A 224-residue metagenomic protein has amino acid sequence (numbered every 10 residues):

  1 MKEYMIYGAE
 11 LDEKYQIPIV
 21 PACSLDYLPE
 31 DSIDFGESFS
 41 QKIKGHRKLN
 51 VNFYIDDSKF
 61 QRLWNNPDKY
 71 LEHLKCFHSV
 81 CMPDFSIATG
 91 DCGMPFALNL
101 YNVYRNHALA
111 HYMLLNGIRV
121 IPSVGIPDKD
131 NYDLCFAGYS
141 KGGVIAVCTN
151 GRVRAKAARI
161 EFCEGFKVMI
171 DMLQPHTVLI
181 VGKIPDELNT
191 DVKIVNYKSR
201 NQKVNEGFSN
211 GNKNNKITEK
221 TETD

Functional and structural regions predicted by a protein language model:
M1-H73, S209, I217-D224: Non-catalytic, usually N-terminal nucleic-acid engagement modules in DNA/RNA processing proteins
S40-H46, N50-V51, L63-S209: Eukaryote-skewed repeat-based solenoidal scaffolds used as protein-protein interaction platforms, primarily
